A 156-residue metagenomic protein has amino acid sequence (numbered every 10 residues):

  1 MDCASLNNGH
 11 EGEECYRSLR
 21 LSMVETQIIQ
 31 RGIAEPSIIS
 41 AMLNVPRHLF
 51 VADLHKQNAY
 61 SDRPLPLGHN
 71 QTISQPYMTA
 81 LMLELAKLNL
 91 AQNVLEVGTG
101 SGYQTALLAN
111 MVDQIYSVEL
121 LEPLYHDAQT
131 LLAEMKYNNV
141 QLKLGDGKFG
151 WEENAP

Functional and structural regions predicted by a protein language model:
M1-L54: N-terminal auxiliary segments of SAM/dcSAM-dependent transferases
R20, Q75, Q104: Hydrophobic (often cysteine-bearing) scaffold residues that line and stabilize catalytic clefts of nucleotide/cofactor
E25, I29, H55, A59-D62 (+1 more regions): Conserved alpha-helix/loop element of class I SAM-dependent methyltransferases that forms part of the SAM/SAH-binding
E35-P36, P76, E122: Alpha-helix N-capping/helix-start residues
L67-Q71: Class I SAM-dependent methyltransferase Rossmann-like catalytic core, especially the SAM/SAH-binding loop
K87-P156: Conserved nucleotide-cofactor-binding alpha/beta core module
